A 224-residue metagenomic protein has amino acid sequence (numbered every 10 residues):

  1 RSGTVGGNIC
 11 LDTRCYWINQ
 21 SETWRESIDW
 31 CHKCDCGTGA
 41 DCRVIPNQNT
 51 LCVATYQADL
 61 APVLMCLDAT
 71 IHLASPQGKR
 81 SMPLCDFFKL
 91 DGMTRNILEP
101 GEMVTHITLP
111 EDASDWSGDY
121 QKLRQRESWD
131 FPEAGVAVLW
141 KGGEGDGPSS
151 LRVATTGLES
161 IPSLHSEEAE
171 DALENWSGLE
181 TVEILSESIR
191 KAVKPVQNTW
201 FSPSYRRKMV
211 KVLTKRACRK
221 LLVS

Functional and structural regions predicted by a protein language model:
R1-S224: C-terminal structural segment of proteins
